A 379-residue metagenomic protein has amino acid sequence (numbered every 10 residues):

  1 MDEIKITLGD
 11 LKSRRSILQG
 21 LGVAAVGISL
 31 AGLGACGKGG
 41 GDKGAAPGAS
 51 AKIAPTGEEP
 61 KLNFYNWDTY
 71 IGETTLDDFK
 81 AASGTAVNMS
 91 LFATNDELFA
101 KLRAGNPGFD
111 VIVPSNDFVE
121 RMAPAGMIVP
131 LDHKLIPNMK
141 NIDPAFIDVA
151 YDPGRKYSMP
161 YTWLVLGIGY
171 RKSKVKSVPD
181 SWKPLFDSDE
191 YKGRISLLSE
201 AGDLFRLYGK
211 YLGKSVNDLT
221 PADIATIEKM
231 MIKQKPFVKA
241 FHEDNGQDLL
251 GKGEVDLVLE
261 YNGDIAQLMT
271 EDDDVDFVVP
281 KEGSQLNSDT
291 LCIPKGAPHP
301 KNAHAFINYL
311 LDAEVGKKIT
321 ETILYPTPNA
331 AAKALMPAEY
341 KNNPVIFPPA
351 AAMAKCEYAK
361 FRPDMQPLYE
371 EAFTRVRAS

Functional and structural regions predicted by a protein language model:
M1-S13, V23-A31: N-terminal secretory signal peptides
C36-A46: Bacterial lipoprotein signal-peptidase II cleavage site
P47-R121: Early extracytoplasmic/lumenal segment of secretory-pathway proteins
Y65, Y70-G72, G108-F109, V113-E254: Extracytoplasmic ligand-binding site segments that recognize negatively charged/polar headgroups
F118-A123, G251, L257-D274: A ligand-binding cleft/hinge motif common to bilobed small-molecule-binding domains
L164, I224-K233, K239, E271-A297: Periplasmic-binding protein-like
P294-A354: Mature extracytoplasmic/periplasmic domains
A350-S379: Conserved C-terminal helix/tail region of periplasmic/extracytoplasmic solute-binding proteins
